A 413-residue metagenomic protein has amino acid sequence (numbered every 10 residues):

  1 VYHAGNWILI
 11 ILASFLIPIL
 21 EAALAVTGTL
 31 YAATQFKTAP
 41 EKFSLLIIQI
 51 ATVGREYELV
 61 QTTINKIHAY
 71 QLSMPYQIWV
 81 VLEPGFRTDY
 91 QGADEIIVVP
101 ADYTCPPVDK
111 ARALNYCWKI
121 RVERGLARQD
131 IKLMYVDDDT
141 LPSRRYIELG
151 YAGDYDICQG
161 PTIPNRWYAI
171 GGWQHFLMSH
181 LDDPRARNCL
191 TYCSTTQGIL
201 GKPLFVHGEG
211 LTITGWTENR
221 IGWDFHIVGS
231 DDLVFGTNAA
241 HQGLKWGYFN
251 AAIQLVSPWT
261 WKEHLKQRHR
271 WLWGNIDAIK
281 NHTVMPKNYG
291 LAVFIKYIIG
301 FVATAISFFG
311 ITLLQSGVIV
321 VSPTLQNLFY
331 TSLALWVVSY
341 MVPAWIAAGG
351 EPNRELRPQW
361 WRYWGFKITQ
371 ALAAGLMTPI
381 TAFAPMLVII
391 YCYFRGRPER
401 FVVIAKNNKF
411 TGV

Functional and structural regions predicted by a protein language model:
V1-T62: N-proximal low-complexity "stem/linker" segments adjacent to membrane-targeting elements
A23-L45, I67-A69, V284, Y289 (+1 more regions): Juxtamembrane C-terminal module of membrane proteins
T62-Y76: Short, acidic, metal-binding catalytic loop of nucleotide-sugar glycosyltransferases
P75-G85, V99-P100: Short beta-strand/loop segment that forms part of the nucleotide-sugar
T104-R124, Y146-V228, L265, H269-K280: Long helical/loop segments within the catalytic core of UDP-sugar-dependent glycosyltransferases, especially the large
A127-L141: Short beta-strand-to-loop acidic/aromatic patch adjacent to the donor-nucleotide binding site
G229-F235: Acidic donor-binding loop at a coil-to-helix junction in glycosyltransferase catalytic cores that engages
T237-Q254: Catalytic donor-sugar/metal-binding loop of nucleotide-sugar-dependent glycosyltransferases
